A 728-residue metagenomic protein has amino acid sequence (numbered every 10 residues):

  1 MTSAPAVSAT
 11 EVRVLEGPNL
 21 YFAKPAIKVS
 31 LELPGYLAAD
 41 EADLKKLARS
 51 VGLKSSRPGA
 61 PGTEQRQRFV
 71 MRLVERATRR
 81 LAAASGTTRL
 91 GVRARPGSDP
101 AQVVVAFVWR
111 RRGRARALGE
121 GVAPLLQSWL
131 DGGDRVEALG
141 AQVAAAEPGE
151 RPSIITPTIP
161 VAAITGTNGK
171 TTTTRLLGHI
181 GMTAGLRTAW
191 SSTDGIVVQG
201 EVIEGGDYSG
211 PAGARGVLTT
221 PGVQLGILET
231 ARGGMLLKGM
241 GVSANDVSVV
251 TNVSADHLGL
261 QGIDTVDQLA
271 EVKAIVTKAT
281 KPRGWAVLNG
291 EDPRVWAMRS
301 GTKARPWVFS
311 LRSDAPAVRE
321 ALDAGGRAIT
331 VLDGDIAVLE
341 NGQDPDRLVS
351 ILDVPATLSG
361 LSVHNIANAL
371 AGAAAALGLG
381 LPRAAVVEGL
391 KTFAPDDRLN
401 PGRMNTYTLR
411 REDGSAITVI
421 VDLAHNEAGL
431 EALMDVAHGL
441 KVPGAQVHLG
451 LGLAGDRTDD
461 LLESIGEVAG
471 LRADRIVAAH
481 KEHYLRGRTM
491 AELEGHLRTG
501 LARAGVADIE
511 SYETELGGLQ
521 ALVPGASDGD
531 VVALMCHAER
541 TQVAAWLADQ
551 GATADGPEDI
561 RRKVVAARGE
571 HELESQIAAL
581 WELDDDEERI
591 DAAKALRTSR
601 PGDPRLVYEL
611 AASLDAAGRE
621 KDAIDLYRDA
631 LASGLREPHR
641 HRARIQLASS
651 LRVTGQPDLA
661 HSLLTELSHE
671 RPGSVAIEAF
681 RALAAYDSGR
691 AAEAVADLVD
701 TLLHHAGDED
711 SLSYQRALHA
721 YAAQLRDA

Functional and structural regions predicted by a protein language model:
M1-S85, R89-A101, L377-P382, G389-G569: ATP-dependent carboxylate-amine ligase
G149-V202: Walker A (P-loop) phosphate-binding motif
S209-A321, D353: Flexible active-site lid/hinge loop adjacent to a nucleotide/diphosphate and Mg2+-phosphate binding pocket
I263-A270, A304-H425: Adenine nucleotide phosphate-binding catalytic loops in nucleotide-utilizing enzymes
L573-Q576, V607, R644, E678 (+1 more regions): TPR repeat positional signature
Q576-A579, L610, L647, R681 (+1 more regions): Structural register within alpha-helical repeat arrays
R605-E670: Alpha-helical adaptor scaffolds
A632, Y686-E709, A723: TPR/TPR-like (Sel1-like) alpha-helical repeat modules
